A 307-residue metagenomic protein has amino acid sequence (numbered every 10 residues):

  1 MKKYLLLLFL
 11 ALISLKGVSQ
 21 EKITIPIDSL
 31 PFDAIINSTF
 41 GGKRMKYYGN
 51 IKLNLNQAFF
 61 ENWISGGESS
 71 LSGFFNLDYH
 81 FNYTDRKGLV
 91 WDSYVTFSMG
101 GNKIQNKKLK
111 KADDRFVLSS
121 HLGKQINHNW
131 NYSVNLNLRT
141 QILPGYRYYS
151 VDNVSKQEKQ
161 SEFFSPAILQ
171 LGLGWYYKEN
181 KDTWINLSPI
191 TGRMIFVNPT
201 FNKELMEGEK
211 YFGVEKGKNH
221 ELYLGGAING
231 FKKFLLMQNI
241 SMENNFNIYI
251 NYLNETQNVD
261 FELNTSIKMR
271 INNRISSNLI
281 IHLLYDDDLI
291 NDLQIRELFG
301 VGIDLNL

Functional and structural regions predicted by a protein language model:
K16-N50: Sec-dependent signal peptide cleavage junction
G49-I51, S93, V134-L136, L173 (+3 more regions): Membrane-embedded beta-strand positions of outer-membrane beta-barrel proteins
L53-F59, F97-K103, L138-P144, E179 (+4 more regions): Transmembrane beta-strands of outer-membrane beta-barrel pores
E61-G67, N102-K108, V154-S161, K210-K218 (+2 more regions): Extracellular loop and loop/strand-boundary signature of outer-membrane beta-barrel proteins
G66-S70, D85-K87, Q105-L109, L222 (+2 more regions): Solvent-exposed loop/turn segments connecting transmembrane beta-strands in outer-membrane beta-barrel proteins
Y79-Y83, S120, K124, L136 (+4 more regions): Residue-level signature of outer-membrane beta-barrel architecture
G88-W91, N129-Y132, D182-I185, Q238-M242 (+1 more regions): Repeated loop/turn-to-beta-strand initiation elements of outer-membrane beta-barrel proteins
I295-L307: Outer-membrane beta-barrel "beta-signal"
